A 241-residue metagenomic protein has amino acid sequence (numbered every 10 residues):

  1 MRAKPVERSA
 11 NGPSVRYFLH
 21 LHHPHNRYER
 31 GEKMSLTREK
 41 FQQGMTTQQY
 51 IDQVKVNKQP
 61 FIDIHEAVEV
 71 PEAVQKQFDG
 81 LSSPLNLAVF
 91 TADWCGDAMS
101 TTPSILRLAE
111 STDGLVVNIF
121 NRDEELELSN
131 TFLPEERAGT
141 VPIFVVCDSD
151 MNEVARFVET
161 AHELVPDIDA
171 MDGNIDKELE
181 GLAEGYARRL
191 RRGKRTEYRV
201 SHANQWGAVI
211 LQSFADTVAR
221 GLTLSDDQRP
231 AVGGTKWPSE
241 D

Functional and structural regions predicted by a protein language model:
A3-A10, V15, E29: Acidic, Ala/Val/Gly-enriched low-complexity intrinsically disordered segments
R16-P84, L106-V116, N130-T140, N152-D241: Non-globular targeting/processing and membrane-anchoring segments
V70, M99-T101, L126-L128: Short amphipathic alpha-helical surface micro-motifs
S83-N86, D97: Short, solvent-exposed loop/edge-beta patches enriched in aromatic
V89-T91, G114-S129, C147: Thiol-based oxidoreductase modules, predominantly thioredoxin-like and allied folds used for disulfide exchange
A92-I105: Short, thiol/selenol-centered motifs that function as redox-active sites or metal-ligating centers
G96, L126, E163: Flexible, glycine-rich phosphate/dinucleotide-binding loops and adjacent beta-alpha linkers at cofactor/substrate
I143-V145: Short acidic loop-to-beta-strand element that houses the catalytic metal-binding Asp/Glu of nuclease active sites
